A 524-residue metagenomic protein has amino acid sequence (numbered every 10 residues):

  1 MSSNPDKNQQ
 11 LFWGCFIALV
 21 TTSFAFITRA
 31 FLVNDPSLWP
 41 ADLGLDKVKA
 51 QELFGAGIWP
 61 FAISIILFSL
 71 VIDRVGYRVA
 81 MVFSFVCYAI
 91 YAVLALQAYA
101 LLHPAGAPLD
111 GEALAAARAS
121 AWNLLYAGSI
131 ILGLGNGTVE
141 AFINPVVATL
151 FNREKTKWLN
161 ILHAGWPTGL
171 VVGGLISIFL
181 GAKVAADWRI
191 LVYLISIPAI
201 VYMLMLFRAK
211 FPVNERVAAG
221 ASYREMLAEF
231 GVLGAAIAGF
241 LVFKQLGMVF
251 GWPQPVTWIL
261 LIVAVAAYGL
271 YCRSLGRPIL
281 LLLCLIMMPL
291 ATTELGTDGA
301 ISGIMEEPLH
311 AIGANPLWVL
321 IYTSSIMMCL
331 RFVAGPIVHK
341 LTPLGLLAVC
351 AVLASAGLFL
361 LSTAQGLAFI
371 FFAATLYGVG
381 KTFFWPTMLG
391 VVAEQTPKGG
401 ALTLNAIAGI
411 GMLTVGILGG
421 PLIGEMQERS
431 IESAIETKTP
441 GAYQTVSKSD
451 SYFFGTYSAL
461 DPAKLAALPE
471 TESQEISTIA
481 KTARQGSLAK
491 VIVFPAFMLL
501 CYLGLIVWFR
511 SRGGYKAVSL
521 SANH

Functional and structural regions predicted by a protein language model:
Q10-L43, N144, T297-M305, G419-I423: Extracytoplasmic
R29-N34, V232-W258, Y268-I321, G416-M426: Extracytoplasmic gate region of multi-pass secondary transporters
E52-I72, I321-A334, V491: Central cavity-lining transmembrane alpha-helices of secondary-active solute carriers, predominantly the Major
V86-R118, L353-Q365: C-terminal ends and interior cores of transmembrane alpha-helices in multi-pass membrane transporters/permeases
P104-E112, G419-I492, H524: Low-complexity, proline/glycine-enriched hydrophobic segments characteristic of transmembrane helices
E154-S177, G181, L404-Q427: Glycine-rich segments within core transmembrane alpha-helices of 12-TM secondary carriers
L162-L261: Helix-loop-helix hairpin linking two adjacent transmembrane segments in secondary transporters
